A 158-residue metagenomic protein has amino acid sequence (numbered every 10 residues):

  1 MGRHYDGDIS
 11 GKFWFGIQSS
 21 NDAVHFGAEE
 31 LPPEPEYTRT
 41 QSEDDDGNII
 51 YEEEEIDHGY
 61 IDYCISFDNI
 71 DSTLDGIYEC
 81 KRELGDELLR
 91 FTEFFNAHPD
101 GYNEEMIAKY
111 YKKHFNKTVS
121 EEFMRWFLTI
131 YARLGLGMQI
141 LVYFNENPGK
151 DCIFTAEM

Functional and structural regions predicted by a protein language model:
M1-K150, T155-M158: Acidic (Asp/Glu-rich) sequence patches and key acidic residues that form negatively charged surfaces used
